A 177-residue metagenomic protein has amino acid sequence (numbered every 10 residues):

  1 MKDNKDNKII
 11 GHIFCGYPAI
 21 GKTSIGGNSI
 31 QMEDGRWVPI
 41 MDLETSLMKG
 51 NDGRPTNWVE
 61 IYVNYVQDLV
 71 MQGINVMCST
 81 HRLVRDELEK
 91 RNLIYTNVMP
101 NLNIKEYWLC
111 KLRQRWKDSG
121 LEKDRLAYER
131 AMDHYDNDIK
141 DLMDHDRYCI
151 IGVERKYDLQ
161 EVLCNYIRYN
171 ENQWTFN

Functional and structural regions predicted by a protein language model:
M1-K5: Pre-Walker A adenine-sensing motif
N7-H12, G73-I74: Pre-Walker A (Motif I) flank of P-loop NTPase domains
I10-M32: Glycine-rich phosphate-binding P-loop
C15-P18, C78-R82, P100, G152-R155: Structural motif
G26-M32, R85-R91, L142-M143: Short loop/helix-cap segments at secondary-structure boundaries that form the rim of catalytic
G35-Y95: Conserved nucleotide-sensing/catalytic segment adjacent to the nucleotide-binding pocket in NTP-handling enzymes
C78-S79, R91-L112: Conserved phosphate-donor/acceptor-positioning beta-strand/loop module used by diverse small-molecule
K117-N177: Small-molecule kinase domains that catalyze NTP-dependent phosphoryl transfer to phosphate-bearing small molecules
